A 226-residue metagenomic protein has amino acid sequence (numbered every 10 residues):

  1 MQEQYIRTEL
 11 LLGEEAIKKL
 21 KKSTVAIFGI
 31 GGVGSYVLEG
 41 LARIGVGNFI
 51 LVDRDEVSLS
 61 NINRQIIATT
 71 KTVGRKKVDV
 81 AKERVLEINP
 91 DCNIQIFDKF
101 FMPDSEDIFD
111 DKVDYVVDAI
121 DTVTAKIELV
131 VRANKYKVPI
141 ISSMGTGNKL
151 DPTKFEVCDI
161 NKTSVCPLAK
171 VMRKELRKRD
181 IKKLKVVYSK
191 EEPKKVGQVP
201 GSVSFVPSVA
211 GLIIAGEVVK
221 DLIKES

Functional and structural regions predicted by a protein language model:
M1-V25: N-terminal charged helix/coil linker that caps or initiates catalytic domains
Q2, F109-Y115, I120-E128, K135-Y136 (+3 more regions): Glycine-rich phosphate/adenylate-binding loop
I27-G29, V52: Conserved N-terminal Rossmann-fold NAD(P)-binding element of oxidoreductases
V33-G34: Hydrophobic/small residue at the entry helix of a nucleotide-binding pocket
A42-N48, K135: Conserved S-adenosyl-L-methionine
V46, L51-N89: Glycine-rich phosphate-binding loop and adjoining beta1-alpha1-beta2 segment of Rossmann-like nucleotide-binding folds
D98-E106: Conserved SAM/SAH-binding loop
